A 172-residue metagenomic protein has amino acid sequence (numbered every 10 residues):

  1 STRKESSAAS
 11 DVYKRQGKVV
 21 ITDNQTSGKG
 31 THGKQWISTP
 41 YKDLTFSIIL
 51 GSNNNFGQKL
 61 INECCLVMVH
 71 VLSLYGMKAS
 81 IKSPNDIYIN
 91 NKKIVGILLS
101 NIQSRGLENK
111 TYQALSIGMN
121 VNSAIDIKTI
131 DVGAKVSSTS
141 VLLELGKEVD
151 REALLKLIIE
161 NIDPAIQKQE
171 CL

Functional and structural regions predicted by a protein language model:
T2-A9, Y13: Single conserved hydrophobic/aromatic residue that forms the stacking wall/gate of nucleotide- or nucleobase-binding
D11-N24, I97-L107: Short, hydrophobic/aliphatic alpha-helical segments
Q16, K42-L44, S83, Q113-I117 (+1 more regions): A generic structural signal for short beta-strands and their flanking turns/coil linkers
V19-W36: A phosphate-binding catalytic loop at a beta-strand-loop-alpha-helix junction that coordinates phosphoryl groups
T22, A79-S83: General beta-strand structural signal in soluble alpha/beta enzymes
T31-N53, L60-I61: DPxDG-like acidic metal-binding loop motif
N53-F56, I61-A79, I89-L172: Long, positively charged amphipathic alpha-helical accessory segments at protein N-termini or as interdomain linkers
